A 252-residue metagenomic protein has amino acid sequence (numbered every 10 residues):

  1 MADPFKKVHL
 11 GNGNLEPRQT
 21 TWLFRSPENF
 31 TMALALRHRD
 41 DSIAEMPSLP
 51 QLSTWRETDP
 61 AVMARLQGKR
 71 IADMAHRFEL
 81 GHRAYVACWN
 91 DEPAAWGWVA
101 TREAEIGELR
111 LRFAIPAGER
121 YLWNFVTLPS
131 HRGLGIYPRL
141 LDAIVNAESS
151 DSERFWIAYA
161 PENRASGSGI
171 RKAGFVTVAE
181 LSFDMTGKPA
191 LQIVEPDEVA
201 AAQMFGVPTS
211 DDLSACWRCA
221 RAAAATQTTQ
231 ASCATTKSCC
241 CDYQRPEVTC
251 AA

Functional and structural regions predicted by a protein language model:
M1-M74: Acyl-donor-binding surface of acyltransferase catalytic domains
T31-M32, V176-L191: Conserved catalytic-core motifs of GNAT/GCN5-like acyltransferases
D73-N124: Conserved acyl-donor/pantetheine-binding loop and adjacent beta-alpha core of acyl/acetyltransferases and related
R102, L122-T127, A160-R164, F183: An acidic- and aromatic-residue-enriched active-site/binding cleft used to recognize and process polar
N124-P129, G133-E148, S168, K172: Conserved acetyl-CoA-binding loop-helix of GNAT-fold acetyltransferases
E148-A160: Conserved GNAT acetyl-CoA-binding A-motif
P161-L181: Conserved active-site alpha-helix within GNAT-family acetyltransferase domains
Q203-A252: Long, compositionally biased intrinsically disordered regions
